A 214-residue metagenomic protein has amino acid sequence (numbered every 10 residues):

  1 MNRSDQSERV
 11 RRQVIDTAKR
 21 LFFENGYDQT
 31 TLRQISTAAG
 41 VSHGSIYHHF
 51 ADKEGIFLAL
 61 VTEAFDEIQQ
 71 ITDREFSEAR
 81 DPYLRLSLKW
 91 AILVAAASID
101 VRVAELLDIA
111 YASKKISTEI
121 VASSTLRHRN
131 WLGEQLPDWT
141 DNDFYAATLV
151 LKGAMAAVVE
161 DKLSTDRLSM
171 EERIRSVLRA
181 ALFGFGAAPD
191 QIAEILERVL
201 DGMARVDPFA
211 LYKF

Functional and structural regions predicted by a protein language model:
Q13, T17, L21-G55, A59: Helix-turn-helix
A59, Q70-V103, V121-S123: Hydrophobic alpha-helical connector segments
L60, A64, I68, K89 (+4 more regions): Hydrophobic/aromatic residues within well-ordered alpha-helical segments
D73-R74, L106-S113: Short linear capping/connector segments at secondary-structure termini
A104-I109, D190-E194: Short, hydrophobic secondary-structure boundary micro-motifs
Y111-E160, E172: Amphipathic alpha-helical packing segments from all-alpha helical-bundle domains
N130, E134, S164-F214: C-terminal peripheral helix-coil segments that are non-catalytic and often amphipathic
